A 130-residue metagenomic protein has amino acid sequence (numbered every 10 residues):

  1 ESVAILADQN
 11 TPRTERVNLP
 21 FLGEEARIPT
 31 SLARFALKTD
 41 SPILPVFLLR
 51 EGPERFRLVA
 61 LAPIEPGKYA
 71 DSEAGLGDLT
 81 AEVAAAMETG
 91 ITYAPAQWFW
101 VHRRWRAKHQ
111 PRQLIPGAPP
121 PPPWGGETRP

Functional and structural regions predicted by a protein language model:
E1-P130: Non-catalytic C-terminal accessory region of glycerolipid acyltransferases and related lyso-lipid remodeling enzymes
